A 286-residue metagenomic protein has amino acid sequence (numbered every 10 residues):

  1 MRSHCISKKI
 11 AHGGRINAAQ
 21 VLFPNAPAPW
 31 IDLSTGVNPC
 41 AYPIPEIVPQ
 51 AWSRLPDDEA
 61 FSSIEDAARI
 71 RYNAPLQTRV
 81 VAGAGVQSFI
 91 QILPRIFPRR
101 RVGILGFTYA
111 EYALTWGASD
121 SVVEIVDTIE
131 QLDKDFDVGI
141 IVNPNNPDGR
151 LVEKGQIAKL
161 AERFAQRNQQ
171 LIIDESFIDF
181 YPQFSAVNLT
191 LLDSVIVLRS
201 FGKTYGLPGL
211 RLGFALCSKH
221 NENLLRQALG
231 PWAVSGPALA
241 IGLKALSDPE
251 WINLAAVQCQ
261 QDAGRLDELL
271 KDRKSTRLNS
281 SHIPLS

Functional and structural regions predicted by a protein language model:
M1-A60, A67: N-terminal "arm"/small-domain region of PLP-dependent enzymes with the aminotransferase-like
I16, W30, F61-E65, I157 (+4 more regions): A general structural signal for well-ordered alpha-helical segments in protein cores
L33, L171-I172: Residue-level marker for buried hydrophobic side chains located in beta-strands that build the well-ordered beta-sheet
G36-C40, Q87, N145-P147, I178 (+2 more regions): Short, solvent-exposed loop/turn segments at secondary-structure junctions
P45, E111, P147-G149, Y205 (+1 more regions): Short glycine-rich, flexible loops that bind phosphorylated cofactors or substrates
S53-A165, I172, F177-I196: Conserved core of the PLP fold type I
S194-K271, S275: PLP-dependent aminotransferase class I/II
D272, L278-S286: Single conserved hydrophobic/aromatic residue that forms the stacking wall/gate of nucleotide- or nucleobase-binding
